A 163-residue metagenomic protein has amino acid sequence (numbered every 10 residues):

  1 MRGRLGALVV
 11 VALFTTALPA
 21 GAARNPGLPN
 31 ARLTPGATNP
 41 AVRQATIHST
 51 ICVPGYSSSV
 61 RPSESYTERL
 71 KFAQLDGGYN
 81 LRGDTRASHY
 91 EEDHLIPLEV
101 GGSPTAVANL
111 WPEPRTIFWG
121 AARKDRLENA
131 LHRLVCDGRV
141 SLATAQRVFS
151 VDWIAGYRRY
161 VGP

Functional and structural regions predicted by a protein language model:
R2-E91, E99-P163: Nuclease and nuclease-like effector domains acting on nucleic acids or nucleotide cofactors
